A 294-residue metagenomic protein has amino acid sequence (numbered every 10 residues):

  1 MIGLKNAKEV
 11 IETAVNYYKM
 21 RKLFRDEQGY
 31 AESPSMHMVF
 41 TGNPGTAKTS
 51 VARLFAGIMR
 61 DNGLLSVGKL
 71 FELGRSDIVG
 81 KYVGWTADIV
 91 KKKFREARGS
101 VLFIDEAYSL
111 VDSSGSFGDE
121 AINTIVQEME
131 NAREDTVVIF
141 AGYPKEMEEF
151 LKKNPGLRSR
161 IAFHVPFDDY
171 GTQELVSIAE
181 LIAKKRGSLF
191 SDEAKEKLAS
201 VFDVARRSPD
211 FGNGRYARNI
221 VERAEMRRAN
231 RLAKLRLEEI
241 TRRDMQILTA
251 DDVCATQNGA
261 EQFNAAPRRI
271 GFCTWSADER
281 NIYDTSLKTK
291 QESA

Functional and structural regions predicted by a protein language model:
M1-M36, P267, A277-T289: Pre-Walker A (pre-P-loop) alpha-helix and adjacent loop at the N terminus of AAA/AAA+ ATPase modules, a conserved
K5, A229-A294: C-terminal engagement/docking regions of AAA+ P-loop ATPases
Y30-G68, R95, I161: Walker A/P-loop
A31-M36, R95-R98, I125-G142, R218: AAA+/SF3 P-loop NTPase mechanochemical coupling elements
N62-V67, E146-K152, R158, F167-F211 (+1 more regions): Conserved C-terminal "switch" segment of AAA+ ATPases
G68-A97, D119: Short glycine-rich substrate-engagement loop in P-loop NTPases that contacts/grips substrate
G74, A97-S116: Conserved P-loop NTPase "ATPase switch" module shared by AAA+ and STAND
Y108-I139, K145-E148, K152-R158: Conserved catalytic/switch belt of AAA+ P-loop NTPases
